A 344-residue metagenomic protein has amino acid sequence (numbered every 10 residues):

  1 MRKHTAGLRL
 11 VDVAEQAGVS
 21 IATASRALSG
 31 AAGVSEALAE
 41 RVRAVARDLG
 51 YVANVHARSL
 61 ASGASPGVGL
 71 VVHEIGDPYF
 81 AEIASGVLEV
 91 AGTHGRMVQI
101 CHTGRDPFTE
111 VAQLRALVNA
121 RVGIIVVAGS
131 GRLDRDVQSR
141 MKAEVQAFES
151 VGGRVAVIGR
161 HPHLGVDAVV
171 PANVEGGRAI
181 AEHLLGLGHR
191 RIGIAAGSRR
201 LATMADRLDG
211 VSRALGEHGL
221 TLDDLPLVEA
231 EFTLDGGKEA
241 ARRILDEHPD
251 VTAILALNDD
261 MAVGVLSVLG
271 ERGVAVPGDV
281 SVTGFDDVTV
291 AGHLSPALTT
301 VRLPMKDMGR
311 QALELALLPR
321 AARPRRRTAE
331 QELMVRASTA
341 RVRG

Functional and structural regions predicted by a protein language model:
M1-A64, L208, R343: N-terminal helix-turn-helix DNA-binding module of bacterial transcription factors
M1-T5, G63, G67-E182, G186: Alpha-helical recognition/docking segments in bacterial nutrient-uptake and carbohydrate-utilization systems
S20, G123, H189-R191, T252: Short acidic/polar active-site loop segments enriched in Thr and Asp
H73-E82, I100-T109, G131-D136, R160 (+6 more regions): Hinge/beta->alpha junction and helix N-cap segments in small-molecule ligand-binding domains
T93-H94, V151, L215-L222, D246-D250 (+1 more regions): Short helix-capping segments at alpha-helix termini
R190-R191, L222-P226, V276-S281: Short acidic capping loops at alpha-helix termini that bridge into adjacent secondary structure
R242-R243, E247-G344: Flexible loop/turn connectors
